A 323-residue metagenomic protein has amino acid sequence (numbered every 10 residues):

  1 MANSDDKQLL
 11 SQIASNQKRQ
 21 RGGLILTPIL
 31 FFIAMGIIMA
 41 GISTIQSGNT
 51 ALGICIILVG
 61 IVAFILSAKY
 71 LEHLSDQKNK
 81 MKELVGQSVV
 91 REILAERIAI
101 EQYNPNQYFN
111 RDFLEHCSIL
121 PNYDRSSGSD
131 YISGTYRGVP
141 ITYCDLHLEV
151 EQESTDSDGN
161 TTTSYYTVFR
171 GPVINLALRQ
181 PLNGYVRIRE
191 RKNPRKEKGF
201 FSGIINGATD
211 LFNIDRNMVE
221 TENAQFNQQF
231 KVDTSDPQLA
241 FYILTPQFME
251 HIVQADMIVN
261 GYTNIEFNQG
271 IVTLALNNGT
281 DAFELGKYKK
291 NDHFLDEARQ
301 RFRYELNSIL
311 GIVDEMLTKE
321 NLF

Functional and structural regions predicted by a protein language model:
M1-G22: Cytosolic juxtamembrane N-terminal segments of multi-pass membrane proteins
A2-L9, M81-R97: Juxtamembrane membrane-interface segments of multi-pass membrane proteins
K18-R21, I65-V89: Transmembrane-cytosolic junction motif
R21-F31: Select subsegments of transmembrane alpha-helices in polytopic membrane proteins, especially boundary-proximal
I33-I42: N-terminal signal sequences
I42-I61: Hydrophobic alpha-helical transmembrane segments
R91, A95-I100, N104-E149, N160-F323: Charged, low-complexity intrinsically disordered regions
